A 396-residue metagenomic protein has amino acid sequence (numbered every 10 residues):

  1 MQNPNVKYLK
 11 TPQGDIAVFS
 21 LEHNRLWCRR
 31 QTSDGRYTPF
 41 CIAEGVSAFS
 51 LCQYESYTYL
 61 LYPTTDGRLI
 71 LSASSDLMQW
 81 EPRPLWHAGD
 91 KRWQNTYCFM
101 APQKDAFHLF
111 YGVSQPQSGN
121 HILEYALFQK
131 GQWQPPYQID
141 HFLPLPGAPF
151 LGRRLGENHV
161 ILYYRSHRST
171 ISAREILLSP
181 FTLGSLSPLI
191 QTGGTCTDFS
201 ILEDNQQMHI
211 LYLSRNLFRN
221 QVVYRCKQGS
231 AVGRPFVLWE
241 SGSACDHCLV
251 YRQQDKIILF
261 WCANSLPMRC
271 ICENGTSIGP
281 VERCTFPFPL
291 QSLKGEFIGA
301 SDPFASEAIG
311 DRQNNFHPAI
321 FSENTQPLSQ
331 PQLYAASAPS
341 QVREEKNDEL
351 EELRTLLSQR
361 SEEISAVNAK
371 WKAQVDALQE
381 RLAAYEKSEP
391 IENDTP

Functional and structural regions predicted by a protein language model:
M1-P396: Extracellular, repeat-based ectodomains that mediate carbohydrate processing or recognition
